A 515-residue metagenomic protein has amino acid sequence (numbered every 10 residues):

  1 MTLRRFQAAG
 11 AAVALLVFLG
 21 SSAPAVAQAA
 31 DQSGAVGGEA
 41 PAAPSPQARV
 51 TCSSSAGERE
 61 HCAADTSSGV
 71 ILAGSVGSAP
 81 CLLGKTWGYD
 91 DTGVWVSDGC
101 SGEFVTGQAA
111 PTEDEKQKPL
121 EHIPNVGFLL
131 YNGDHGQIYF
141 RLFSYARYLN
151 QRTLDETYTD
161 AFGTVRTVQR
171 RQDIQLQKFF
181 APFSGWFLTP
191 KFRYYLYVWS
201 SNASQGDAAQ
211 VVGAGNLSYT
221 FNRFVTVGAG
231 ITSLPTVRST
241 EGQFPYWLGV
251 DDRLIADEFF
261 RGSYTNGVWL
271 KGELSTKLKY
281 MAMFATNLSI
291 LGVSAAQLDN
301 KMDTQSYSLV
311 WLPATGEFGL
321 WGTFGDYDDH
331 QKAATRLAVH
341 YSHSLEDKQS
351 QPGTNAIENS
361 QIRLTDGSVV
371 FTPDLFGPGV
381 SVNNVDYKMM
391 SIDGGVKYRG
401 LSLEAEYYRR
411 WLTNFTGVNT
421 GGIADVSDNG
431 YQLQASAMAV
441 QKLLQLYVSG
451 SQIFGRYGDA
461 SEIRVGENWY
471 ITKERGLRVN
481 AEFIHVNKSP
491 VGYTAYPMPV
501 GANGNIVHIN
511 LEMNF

Functional and structural regions predicted by a protein language model:
T2-A11: Bacterial N-terminal signal peptides that target proteins for export
A11-V17: Hydrophobic helical h-region of N-terminal Sec-dependent signal peptides in bacterial secretory/periplasmic proteins
V17-V26: C-terminal segment of classical bacterial N-terminal signal peptides
A27-Q47, G107-Y145, R152-T157, K277 (+4 more regions): N-terminal periplasmic/intermembrane-space "pro-region" immediately following the signal or transit peptide
P44-Q108: Extracellular, modular beta-sheet/disulfide-rich ectodomains of secreted and cell-surface proteins
E115, P119, T153, V168 (+1 more regions): Outer-membrane beta-barrel pore domains
G127-T153, R166-I290, Q297-E317, T323 (+6 more regions): Outer membrane beta-barrel
D160-R166: A solvent-exposed, charged loop/short amphipathic helix patch at secondary-structure junctions
